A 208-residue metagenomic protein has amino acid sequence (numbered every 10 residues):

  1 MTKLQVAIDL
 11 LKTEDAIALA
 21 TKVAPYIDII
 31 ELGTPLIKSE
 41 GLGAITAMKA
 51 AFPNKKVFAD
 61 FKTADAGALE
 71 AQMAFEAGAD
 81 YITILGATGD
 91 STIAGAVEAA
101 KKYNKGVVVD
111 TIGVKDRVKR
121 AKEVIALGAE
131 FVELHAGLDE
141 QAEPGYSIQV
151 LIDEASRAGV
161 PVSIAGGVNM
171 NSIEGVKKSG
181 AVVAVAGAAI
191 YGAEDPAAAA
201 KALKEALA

Functional and structural regions predicted by a protein language model:
M1-L69, F75-E76, R117, E123-L127 (+2 more regions): Conserved N-terminal beta1-alpha1 strand-loop-helix module at the mouth
L4-I8, I30-L32, V57-F61, I82-I84 (+4 more regions): Hydrophobic faces of well-ordered beta-strands that scaffold small-molecule active sites in alpha/beta enzyme cores
L19, D65-A77, K115-L127, A158 (+2 more regions): Catalytic cores of alpha/beta
A24-D28, A51-N54, E76-Y81, K101-G106 (+3 more regions): Glycine-enriched alpha-helix->loop->beta-strand junction motifs that scaffold or abut catalytic
K38, L42-F61, G95-G113, G145-M170 (+1 more regions): Alpha-helix-loop-beta-strand connector modules within alpha/beta enzyme cores
E70-R120: Hydrophobic, well-structured mid-protein blocks that either form specific transmembrane helices
A79-S91, V132-A142, S179-L203: Glycine-rich phosphate-binding active-site loops on the catalytic face of alpha/beta enzymes
R120-I152, A199: Glycine/Thr-rich beta-alpha phosphate-binding loop at enzyme active sites
